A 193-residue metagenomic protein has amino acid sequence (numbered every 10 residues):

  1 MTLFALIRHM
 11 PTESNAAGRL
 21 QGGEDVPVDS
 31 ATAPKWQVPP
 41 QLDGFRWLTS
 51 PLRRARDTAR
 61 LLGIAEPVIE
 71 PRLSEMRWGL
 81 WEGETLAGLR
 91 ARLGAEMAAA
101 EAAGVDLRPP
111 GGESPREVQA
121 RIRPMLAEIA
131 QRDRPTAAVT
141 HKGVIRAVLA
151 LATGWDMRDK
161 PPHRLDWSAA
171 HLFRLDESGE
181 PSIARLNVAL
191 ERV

Functional and structural regions predicted by a protein language model:
M1-L3, I64, M76-G88, A150-V193: Acidic, low-complexity terminal tails and accessory targeting/binding regions of phosphate-metabolizing enzymes
L3-R60, P109-I122: Loop-to-helix element that buttresses phosphate recognition and phosphoryl-transfer chemistry
F4, F45, R132-T140: Generic beta-sheet signal
I7, E70-R72, L186: Conserved beta-strand termini and adjacent loop/short-helix elements that scaffold enzyme active sites in alpha/beta
T12, V144-I145: Short active-site segment of divalent metal-dependent hydrolases/proteases that encodes the spacing between
K35-M97: Phosphate-coordination/substrate-recognition cap region in phosphate-metabolizing enzymes
S50-L52, R72, R134, V139-G143: Short, well-ordered beta-to-alpha junction loops that form the rim of enzyme active sites and present histidine/acidic
E96-R116: Short glycine/proline- and acidic residue-enriched helix-loop micro-motifs that form flexible lids or anion-recognition
